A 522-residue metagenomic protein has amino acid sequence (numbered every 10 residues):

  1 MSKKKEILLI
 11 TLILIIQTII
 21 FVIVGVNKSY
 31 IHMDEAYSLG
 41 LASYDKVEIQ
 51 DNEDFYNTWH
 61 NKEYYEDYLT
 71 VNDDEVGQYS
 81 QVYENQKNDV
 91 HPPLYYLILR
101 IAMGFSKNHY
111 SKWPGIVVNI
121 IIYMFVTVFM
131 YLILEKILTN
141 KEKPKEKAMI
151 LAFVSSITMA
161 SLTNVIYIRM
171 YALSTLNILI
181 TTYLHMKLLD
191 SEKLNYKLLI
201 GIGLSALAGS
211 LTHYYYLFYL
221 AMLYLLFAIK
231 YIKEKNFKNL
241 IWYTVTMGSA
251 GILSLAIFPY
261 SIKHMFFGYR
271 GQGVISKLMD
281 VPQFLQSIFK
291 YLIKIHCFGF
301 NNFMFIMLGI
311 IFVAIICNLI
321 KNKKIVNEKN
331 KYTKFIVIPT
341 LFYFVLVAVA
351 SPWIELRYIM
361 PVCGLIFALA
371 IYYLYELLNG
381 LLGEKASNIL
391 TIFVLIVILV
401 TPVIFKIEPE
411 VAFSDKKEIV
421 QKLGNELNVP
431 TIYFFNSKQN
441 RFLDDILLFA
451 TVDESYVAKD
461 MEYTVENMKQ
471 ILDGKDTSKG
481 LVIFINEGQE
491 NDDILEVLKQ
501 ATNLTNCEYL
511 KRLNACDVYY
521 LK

Functional and structural regions predicted by a protein language model:
E6-L69, S249-I262: Transmembrane signal-anchor helices characteristic of membrane glycosylation enzymes that use polyprenol
I7-I15, G248, L374-I404: Signature aromatic-anchored transmembrane alpha helix within multi-pass, membrane-resident enzymes that catalyze glycan
S43-H91, L99, M103-K112: Interfacial juxtamembrane loops and adjacent helix segments that form the catalytic/substrate-binding surfaces
I101, F129-L132, F153, I157 (+3 more regions): Specific aromatic-rich, kink-prone transmembrane helix
W113-K141, I180: Transmembrane-helix motifs of polytopic, lipid-linked glycan transferases
L151, K197-Y214, G248-S249: Membrane-interface alpha helices of multi-pass inner-membrane proteins
S174, F218, I306, K334 (+2 more regions): Hydrophobic/aromatic-rich transmembrane helices and adjacent perimembrane loops
L184-K197, F218-G251, S455: Perimembrane helix-loop-helix junctions
